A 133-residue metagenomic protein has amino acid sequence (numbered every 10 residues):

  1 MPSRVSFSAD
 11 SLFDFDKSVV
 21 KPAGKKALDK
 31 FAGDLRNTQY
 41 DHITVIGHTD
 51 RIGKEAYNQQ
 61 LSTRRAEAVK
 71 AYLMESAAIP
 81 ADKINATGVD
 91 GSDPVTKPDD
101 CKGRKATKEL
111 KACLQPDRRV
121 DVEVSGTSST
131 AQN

Functional and structural regions predicted by a protein language model:
M1-R4: Pro/Ala/Gly-rich low-complexity, hydrophilic intrinsically disordered segments
V19-P22: Short, solvent-exposed loop/linker segments at the N-terminal edge of repeated beta-sheet extracellular domains
K25, I46-N133: Periplasmic OmpA-like peptidoglycan-binding domain that tethers envelope proteins to the cell wall
D41: Short beta-strand/loop motifs in extracellular/secreted proteins, especially within beta-sandwich accessory domains
